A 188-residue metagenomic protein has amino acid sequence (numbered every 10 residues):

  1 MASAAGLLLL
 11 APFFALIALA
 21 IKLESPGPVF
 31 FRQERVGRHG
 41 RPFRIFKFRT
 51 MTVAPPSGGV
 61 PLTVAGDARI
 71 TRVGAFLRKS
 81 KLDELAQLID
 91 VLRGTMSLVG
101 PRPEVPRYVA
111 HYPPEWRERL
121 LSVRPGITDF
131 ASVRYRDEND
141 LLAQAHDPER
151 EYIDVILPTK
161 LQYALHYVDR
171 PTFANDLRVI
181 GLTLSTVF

Functional and structural regions predicted by a protein language model:
M1-P55, D90, Y167-F188: A hydrophobic, helix-centered structural microdomain
S3, F31, T71-A75, R107 (+1 more regions): Positions in alpha-helical segments
A11-F14, S25-F30, K79, P103-E104 (+2 more regions): Short amphipathic alpha-helical surface micro-motifs
A15-L19, E34, V109, W116-S122 (+1 more regions): Intrinsically disordered, low-complexity boundary segments flanking structured domains
A20-P26, V36-H39, D83-L85, G126-R136: Short charge-dense sequence patches
F31-R69, A131-L157: Short, glycine-rich, amphipathic interfacial segments at transmembrane boundaries or analogous
T63-F130, R178-I180: A short, structured surface patch at a secondary-structure boundary
L121-F188: C-terminal terminal-structure detector
